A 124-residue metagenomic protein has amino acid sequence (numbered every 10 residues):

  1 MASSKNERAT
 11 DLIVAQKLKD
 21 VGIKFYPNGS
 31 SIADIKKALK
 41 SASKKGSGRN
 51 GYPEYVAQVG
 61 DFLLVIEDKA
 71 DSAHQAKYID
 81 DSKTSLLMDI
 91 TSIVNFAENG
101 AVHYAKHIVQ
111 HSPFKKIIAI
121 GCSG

Functional and structural regions predicted by a protein language model:
M1-I118, C122-G124: A short, conserved, highly charged catalytic patch centered on acidic carboxylates
